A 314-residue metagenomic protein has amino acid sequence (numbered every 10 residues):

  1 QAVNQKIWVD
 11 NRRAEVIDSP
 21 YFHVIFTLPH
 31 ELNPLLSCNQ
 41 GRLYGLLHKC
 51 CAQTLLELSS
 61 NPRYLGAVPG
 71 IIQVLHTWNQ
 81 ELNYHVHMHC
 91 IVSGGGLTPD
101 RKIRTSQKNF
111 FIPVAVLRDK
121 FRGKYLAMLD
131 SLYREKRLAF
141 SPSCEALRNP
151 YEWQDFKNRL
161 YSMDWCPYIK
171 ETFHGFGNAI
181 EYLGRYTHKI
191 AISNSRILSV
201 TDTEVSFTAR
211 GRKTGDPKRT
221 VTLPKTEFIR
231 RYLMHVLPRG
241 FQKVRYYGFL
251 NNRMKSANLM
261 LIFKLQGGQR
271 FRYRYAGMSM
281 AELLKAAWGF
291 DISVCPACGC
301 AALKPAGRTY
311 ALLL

Functional and structural regions predicted by a protein language model:
Q1-L314: Beta->alpha loop/short-helix hinge microenvironment recognizer with preference for catalytic Tyr/His contexts
